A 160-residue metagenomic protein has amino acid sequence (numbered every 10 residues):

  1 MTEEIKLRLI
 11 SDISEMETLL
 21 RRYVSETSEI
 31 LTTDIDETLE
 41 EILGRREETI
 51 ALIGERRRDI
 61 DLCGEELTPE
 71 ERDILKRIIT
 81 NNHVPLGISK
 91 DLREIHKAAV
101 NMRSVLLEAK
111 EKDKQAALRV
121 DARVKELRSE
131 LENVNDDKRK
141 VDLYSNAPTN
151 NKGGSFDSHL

Functional and structural regions predicted by a protein language model:
M1-D59: Long, hydrophobic N-terminal alpha-helical segment
E4-K6, N82-P85, L131-V134: Short linear motifs at secondary-structure transitions and domain/linker junctions
E29-T32, D36, E55, L62 (+6 more regions): Heptad-repeat coiled-coil alpha-helices
E48-G64, K97, V105, K112: Amphipathic alpha-helical coiled-coil segments
D61-E94: Carboxylate-rich helix-loop segments that flank metal/cofactor sites and access channels in metalloenzymes
I88-L160: Short terminal interaction segments
